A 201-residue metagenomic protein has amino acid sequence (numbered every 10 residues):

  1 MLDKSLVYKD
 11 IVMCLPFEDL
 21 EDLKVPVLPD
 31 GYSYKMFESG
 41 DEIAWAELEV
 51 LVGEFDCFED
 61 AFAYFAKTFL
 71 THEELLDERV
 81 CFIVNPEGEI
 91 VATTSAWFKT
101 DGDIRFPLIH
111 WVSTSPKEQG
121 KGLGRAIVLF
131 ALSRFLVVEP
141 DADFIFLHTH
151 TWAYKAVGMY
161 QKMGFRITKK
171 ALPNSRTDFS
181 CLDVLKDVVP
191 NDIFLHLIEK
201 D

Functional and structural regions predicted by a protein language model:
M1-D30: Acyl-donor-binding surface of acyltransferase catalytic domains
L2-K4, L136, Y160-A171: Conserved acetyl-CoA-binding loop of GNAT-fold acetyltransferases
S33-W45: A short beta-loop-alpha structural element at the N-terminal edge of CoA-dependent acyl/N-acetyltransferase catalytic
F37, V112-T114, T149: Hydrophobic adenine-recognition pocket in adenosine-nucleotide-binding enzymes
E49-T114: A conserved beta-strand-loop-helix scaffold within acyl/acetyltransferase catalytic domains
W111-T114, G120-F135, G158-K162: Conserved acetyl-CoA-binding loop-helix of GNAT-fold acetyltransferases
F135-T149: Conserved GNAT acetyl-CoA-binding A-motif
I145-V157, P173-K186: Conserved beta-strand-loop-alpha-helix junction that forms the acyl-donor binding cleft
